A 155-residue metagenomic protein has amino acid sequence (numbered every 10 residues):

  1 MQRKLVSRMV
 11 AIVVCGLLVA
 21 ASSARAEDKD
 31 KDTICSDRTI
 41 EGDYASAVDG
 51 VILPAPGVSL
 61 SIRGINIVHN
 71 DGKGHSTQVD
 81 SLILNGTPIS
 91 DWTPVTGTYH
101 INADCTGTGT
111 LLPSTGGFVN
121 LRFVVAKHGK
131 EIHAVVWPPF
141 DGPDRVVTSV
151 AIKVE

Functional and structural regions predicted by a protein language model:
M1-A11: Bacterial N-terminal signal peptides that target proteins for export
R3, C15-G16, G109: Intrinsic-disorder/low-complexity peptide segments enriched for small residues
L5, A20-A21, V147: Intrinsically disordered, low-complexity segments
V10-A20: Bacterial N-terminal signal peptides
A24-E155: Mature soluble binding/inhibitory domains
